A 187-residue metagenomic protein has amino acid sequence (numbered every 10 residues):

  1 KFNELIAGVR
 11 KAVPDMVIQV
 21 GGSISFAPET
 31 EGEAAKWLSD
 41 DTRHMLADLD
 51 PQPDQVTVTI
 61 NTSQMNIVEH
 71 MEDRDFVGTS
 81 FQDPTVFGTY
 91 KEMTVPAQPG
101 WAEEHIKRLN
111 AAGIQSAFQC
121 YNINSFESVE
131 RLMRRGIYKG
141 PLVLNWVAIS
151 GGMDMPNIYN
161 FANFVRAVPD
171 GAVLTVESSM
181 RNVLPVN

Functional and structural regions predicted by a protein language model:
F2-G22, H105-L109, A162-L174: Alpha-helix-loop-beta-strand connector modules within alpha/beta enzyme cores
A12-S39, R181-V183: Electropositive, surface-exposed helix/loop patches at the edges of structured domains that serve as adaptable
F26-L38, T42-G151: Conserved anion-binding
Y121-N124, S128-N187: Flexible, acidic glycine-rich loops studded with aromatic residues
